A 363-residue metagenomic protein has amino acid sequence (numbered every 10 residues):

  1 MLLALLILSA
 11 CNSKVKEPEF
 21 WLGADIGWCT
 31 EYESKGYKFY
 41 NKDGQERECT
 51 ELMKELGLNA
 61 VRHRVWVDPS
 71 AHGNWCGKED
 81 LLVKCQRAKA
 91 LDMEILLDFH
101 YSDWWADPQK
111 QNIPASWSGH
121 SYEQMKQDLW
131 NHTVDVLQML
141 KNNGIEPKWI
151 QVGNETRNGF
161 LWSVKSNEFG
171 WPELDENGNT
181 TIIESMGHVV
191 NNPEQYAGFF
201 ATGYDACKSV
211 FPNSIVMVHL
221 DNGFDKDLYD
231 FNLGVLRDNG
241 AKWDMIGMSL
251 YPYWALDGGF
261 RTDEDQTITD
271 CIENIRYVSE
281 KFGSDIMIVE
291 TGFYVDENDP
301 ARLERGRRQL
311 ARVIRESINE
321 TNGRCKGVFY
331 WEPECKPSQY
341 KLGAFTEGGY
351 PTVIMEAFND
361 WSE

Functional and structural regions predicted by a protein language model:
I7-A10: C-terminal motif of bacterial Sec signal peptides marking the signal peptidase cleavage site
V15-L52: Boundary/entry segment of secreted carbohydrate-active catalytic domains
L22-I26, V61-H63, I95-F99, K148-V152 (+4 more regions): Hydrophobic faces of well-ordered beta-strands that scaffold small-molecule active sites in alpha/beta enzyme cores
G27-C29, W66-D68, H100-W104, V152-R157 (+4 more regions): Active-site beta-loop-alpha junctions enriched in small/polar residues
S34-K38, W105, N167-G178, I182 (+3 more regions): Aromatic-rich peripheral "rim/lid" segments of glycoside hydrolase catalytic domains that contact and position glycan
R47-T50, S209-H219, G223-D299, R315-N319 (+1 more regions): Glycoside hydrolase catalytic-domain groove-lining segments
E48-L52, G77-R87, H132, V136 (+7 more regions): A general structural detector for well-ordered alpha-helical segments in enzyme core domains, enriched
E51-N192, Y196-I215, D221: Substrate-binding cleft and catalytic face of glycoside hydrolase catalytic domains, especially the flexible beta-alpha
